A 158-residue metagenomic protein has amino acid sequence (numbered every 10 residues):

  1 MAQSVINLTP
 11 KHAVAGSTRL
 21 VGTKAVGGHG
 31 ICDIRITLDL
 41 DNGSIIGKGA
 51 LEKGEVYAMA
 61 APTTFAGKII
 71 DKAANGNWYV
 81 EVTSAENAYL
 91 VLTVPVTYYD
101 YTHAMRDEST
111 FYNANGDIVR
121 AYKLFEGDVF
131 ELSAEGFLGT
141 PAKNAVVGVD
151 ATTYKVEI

Functional and structural regions predicted by a protein language model:
M1-I158: Surface-exposed, low-hydrophobicity beta-strand/loop segments enriched in small/polar/acidic residues
